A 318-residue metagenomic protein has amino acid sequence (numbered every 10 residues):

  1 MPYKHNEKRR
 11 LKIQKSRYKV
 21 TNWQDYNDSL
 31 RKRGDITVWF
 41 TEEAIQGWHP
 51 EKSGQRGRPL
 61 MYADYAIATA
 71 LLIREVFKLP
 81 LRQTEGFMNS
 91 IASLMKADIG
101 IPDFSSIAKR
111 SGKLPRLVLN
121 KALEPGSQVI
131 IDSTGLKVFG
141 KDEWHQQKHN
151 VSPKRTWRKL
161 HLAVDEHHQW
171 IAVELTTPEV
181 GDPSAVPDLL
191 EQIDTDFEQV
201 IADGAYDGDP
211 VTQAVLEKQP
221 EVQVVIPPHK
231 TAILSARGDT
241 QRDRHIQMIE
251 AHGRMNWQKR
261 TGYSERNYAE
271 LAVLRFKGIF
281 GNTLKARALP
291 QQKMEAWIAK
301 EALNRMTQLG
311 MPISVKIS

Functional and structural regions predicted by a protein language model:
P2-K15, Q199, G204-G278: Helix-centered, glycine/charged polyanion-binding patches within enzymatic domains that contact phosphate-containing
P2-R56: Basic, low-complexity segments
S16, I36, S127-V129, E265 (+1 more regions): A generic secondary-structure signal marking the coil-to-beta-strand transition
V20-W23, F104, S111, R242 (+1 more regions): Alpha-helix initiation and N-capping motif
S29, K52-A68, V76-R82, G86 (+7 more regions): Polybasic low-complexity intrinsically disordered regions
D64-A68, L72-V76, R254-S318: Basic, amphipathic alpha-helical segments enriched in Lys/Arg and hydrophobic/aromatic residues
M95-D98, R305: Short arginine-rich
